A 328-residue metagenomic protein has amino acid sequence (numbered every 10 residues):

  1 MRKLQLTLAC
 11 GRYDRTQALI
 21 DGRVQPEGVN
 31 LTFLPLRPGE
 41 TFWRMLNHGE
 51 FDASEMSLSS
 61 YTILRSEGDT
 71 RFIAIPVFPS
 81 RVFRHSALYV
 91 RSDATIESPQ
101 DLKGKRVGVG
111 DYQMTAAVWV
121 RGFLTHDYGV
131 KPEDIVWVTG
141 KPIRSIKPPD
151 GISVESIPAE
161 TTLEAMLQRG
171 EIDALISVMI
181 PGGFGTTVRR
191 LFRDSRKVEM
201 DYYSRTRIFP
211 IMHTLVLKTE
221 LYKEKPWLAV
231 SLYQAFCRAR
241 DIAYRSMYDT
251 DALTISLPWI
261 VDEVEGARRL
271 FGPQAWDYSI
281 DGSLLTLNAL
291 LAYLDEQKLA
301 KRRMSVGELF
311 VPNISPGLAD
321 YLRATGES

Functional and structural regions predicted by a protein language model:
M1-L6, I96-R106, F271-G272, E296 (+1 more regions): Immediate post-signal peptide segment of exported/extracytoplasmic ligand-binding proteins
L4, R84, E133, I211: Residues that flank catalytic or metal-binding motifs in active/ligand-binding sites
G11-V130, W137-G140, R144: Short, glycine-/small- and polar/acidic-enriched structural segments that line small-molecule recognition paths
P35, G39-S54, A117-V118, G122 (+1 more regions): Short helices/loops that flank or line small-molecule/ion binding pockets
I152-Y248: Pocket-lining segment of extracytoplasmic ligand-binding domains
V216, Y222-E296: Secondary-structure end/capping motifs
D295-S328: Conserved C-terminal helix/tail region of periplasmic/extracytoplasmic solute-binding proteins
